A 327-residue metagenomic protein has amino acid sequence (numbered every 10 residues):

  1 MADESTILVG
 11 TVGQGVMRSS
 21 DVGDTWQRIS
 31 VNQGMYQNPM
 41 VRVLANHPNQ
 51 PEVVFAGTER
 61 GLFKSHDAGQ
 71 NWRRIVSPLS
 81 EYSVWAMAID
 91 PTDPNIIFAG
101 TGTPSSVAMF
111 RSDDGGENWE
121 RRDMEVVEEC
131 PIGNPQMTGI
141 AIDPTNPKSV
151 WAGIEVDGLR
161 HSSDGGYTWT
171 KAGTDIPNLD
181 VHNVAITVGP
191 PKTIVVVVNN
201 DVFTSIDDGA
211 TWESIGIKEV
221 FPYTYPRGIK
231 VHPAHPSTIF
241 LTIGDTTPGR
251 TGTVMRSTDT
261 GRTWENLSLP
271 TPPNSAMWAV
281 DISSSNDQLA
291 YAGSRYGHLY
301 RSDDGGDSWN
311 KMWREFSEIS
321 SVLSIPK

Functional and structural regions predicted by a protein language model:
M1-K327: Extracellular glycan-interacting surfaces
